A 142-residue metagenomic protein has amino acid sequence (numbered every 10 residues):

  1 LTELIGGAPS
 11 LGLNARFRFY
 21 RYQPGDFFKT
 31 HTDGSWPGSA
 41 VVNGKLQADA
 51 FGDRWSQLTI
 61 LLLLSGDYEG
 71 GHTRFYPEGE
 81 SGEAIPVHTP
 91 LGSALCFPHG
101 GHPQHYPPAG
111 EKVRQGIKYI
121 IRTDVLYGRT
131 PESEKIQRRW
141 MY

Functional and structural regions predicted by a protein language model:
L1-A94, G101-Y142: Fe(II)/2-oxoglutarate oxygenase catalytic core
